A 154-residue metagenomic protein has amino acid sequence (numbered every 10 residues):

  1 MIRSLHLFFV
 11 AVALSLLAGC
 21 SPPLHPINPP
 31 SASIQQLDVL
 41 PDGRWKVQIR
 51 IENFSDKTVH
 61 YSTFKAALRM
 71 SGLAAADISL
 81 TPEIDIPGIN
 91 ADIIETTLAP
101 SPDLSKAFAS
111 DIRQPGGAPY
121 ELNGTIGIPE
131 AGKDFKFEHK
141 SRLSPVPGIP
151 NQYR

Functional and structural regions predicted by a protein language model:
M1-F9: Bacterial N-terminal signal peptides that target proteins for export
L16-G19: C-terminal motif of bacterial Sec signal peptides marking the signal peptidase cleavage site
S21-L24: Bacterial signal peptide processing site
I27, Q36-S79, I128-H139: Post-signal-peptide N-terminal segment of Sec-exported extracytoplasmic proteins
S31, K46-R50, K65-A67, E83 (+2 more regions): Beta-strand secondary-structure signal
G43-I51, T97-R113: Charged, amphipathic alpha-helical segments
L73-K106: Intrinsically disordered, low-complexity Pro/Gly/Ser/Thr-rich segments with frequent PxxP/GP/PP motifs and embedded
P102-Y153: Terminal connector regions
